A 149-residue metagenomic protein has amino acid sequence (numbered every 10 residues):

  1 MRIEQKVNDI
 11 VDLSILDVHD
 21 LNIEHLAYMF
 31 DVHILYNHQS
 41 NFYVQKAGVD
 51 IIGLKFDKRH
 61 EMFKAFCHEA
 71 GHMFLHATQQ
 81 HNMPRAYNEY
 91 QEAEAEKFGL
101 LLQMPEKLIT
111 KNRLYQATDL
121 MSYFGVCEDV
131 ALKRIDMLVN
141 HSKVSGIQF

Functional and structural regions predicted by a protein language model:
M1-F149: Active-site hotspot residues in diverse enzymes, especially metal/ion-binding acidic/histidine motifs
